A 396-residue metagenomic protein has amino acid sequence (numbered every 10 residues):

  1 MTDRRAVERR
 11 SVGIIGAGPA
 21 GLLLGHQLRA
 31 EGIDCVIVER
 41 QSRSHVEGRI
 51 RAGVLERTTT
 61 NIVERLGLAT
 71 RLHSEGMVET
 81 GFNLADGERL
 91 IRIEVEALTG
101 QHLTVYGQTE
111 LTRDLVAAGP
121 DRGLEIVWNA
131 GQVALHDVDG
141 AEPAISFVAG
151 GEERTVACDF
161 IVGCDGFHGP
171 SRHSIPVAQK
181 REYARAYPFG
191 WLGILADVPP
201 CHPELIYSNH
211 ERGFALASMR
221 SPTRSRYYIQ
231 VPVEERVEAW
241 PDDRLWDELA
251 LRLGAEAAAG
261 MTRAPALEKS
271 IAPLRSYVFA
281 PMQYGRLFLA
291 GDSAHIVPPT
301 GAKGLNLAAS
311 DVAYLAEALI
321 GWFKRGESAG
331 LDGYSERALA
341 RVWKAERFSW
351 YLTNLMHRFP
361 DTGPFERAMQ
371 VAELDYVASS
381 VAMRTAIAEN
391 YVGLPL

Functional and structural regions predicted by a protein language model:
T2-E8, G67, A302, E317-L396: C-terminal helical "tail/cap" subdomain of flavin- and related membrane-associated enzymes
R9-S11, N129: Phosphate-coordination loops involved in phosphoryl transfer and adenosine-cofactor binding
V12, C35, T155, D159-I161 (+1 more regions): Hydrophobic "anchor" residues on beta-strands that sit immediately upstream of conserved functional sites
I15-A30, L115, S270-Y351: Conserved mid-domain beta->alpha element of the FAD-binding
R29-I50: Glycine-rich FAD pyrophosphate-binding loop
I37-V38, G163, S208, A290: Generic enzyme active-site microenvironment
G48-R51, E56-R122, H136: Active-site-adjacent segment of FAD-dependent monooxygenases/related oxidoreductases
A117, L124, W128-A134, V138-L274 (+1 more regions): Conserved FAD-binding catalytic core of PHBH/FMO-like flavoproteins
